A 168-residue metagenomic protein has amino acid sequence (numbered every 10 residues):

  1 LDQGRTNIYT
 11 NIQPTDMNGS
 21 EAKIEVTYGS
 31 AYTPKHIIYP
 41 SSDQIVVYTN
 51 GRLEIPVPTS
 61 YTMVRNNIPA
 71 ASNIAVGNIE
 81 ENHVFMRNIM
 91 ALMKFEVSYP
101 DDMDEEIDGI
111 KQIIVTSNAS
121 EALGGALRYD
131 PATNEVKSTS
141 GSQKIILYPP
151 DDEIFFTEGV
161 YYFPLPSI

Functional and structural regions predicted by a protein language model:
L1, P164-I168: Short, intrinsically disordered, charge-balanced linker/junction segments flanking boundaries in proteins
L1-E106, T157-G159: Short, low-hydrophobicity acidic/polar segments
I38, I114-T116, P164: Residues in well-ordered beta-strands of folded domains
F85, E96-E158: Short helix-loop boundary/capping segments
